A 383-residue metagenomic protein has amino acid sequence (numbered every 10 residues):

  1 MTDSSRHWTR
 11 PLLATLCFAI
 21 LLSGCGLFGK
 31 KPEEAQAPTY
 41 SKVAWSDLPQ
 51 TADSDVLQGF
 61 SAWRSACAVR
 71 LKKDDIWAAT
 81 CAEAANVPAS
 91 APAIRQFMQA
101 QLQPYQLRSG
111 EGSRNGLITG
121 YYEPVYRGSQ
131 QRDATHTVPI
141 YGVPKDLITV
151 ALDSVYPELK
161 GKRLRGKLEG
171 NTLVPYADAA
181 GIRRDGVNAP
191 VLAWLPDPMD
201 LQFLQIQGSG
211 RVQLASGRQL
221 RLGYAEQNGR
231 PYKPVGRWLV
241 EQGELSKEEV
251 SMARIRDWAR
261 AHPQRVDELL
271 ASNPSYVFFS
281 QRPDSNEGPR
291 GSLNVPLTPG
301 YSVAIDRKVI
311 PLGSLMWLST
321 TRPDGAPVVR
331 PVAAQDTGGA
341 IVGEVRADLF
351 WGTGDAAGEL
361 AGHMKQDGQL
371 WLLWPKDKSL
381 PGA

Functional and structural regions predicted by a protein language model:
T2-L13: Bacterial N-terminal signal peptides that target proteins for export
D3-S4, R70-D75, L318-T321: Short amphipathic alpha-helical segments with coiled-coil-like heptad repeat character
R6-H7, C25, S41, S65: Serine/proline-rich low-complexity intrinsically disordered segments, especially terminal tails, linkers
L13-G24: Bacterial N-terminal signal peptides
T15, P38, N115, Q205 (+7 more regions): A generic structural signal for short, non-catalytic loop/turn and secondary-structure boundary residues
C25-K31, S41, P49-G59, S285-A383: C-terminal soluble interaction/assembly domains
E34-A35: Boundary at the C-terminal end of the N-terminal hydrophobic targeting segment
T39-P283: Secretory/export targeting leaders with adjacent low-complexity proregions
